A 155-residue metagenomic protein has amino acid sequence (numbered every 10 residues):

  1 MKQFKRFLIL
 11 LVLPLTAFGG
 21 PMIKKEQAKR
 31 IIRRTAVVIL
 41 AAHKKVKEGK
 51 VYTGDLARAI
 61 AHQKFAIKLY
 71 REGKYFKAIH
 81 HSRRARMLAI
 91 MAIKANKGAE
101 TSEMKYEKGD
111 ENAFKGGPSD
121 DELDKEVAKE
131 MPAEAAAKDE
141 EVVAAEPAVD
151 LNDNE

Functional and structural regions predicted by a protein language model:
K2-L10: Sec-dependent signal peptide recognition, specifically the positively charged N-region followed immediately by
V12-A17: Hydrophobic core
F18-E155: Long, charged/polar, soluble alpha-helical segments
